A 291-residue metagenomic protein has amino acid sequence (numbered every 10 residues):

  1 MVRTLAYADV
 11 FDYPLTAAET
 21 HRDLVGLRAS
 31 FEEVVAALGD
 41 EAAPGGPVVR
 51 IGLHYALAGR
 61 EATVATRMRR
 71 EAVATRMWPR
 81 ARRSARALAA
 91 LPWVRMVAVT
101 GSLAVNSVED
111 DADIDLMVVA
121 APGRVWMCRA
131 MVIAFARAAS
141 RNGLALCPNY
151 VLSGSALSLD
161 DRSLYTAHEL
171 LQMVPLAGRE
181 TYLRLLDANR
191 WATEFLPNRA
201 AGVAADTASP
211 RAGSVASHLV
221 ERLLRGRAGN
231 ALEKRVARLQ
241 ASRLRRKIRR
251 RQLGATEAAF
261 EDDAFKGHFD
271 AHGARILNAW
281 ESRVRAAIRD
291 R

Functional and structural regions predicted by a protein language model:
M1-M96, T100-D111, A120-R291: Catalytic core of pol beta-like nucleotidyltransferases
